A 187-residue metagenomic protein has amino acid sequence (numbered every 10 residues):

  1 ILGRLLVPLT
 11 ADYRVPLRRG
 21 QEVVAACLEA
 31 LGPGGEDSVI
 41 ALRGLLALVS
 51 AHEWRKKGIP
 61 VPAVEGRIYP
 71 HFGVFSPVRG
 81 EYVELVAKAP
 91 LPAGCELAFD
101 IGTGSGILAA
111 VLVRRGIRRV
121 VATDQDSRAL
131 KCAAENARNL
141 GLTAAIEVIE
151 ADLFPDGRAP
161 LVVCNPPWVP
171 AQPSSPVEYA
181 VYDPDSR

Functional and structural regions predicted by a protein language model:
I1-I59: N-terminal auxiliary segments of SAM/dcSAM-dependent transferases
S38, G44-A47, S76, P155 (+1 more regions): Active-site micro-motifs of SAM-dependent methyltransferase domains
R43-P92: Class I SAM-dependent transferase core
W54, N136-N139, D183-R187: Hydrophobic transmembrane alpha-helix bundles
H71-G73, I117, Y179-V181: Short helix/strand-bridging catalytic loops that position acidic/His residues to coordinate divalent metals and engage
R79-P166, P170-A171: Conserved SAM/SAH cofactor-binding pocket of Class I
S127, V177-R187: Glycine-rich S-adenosyl-L-methionine
P173-S175: Conserved catalytic-core motifs of eukaryotic protein kinase domains, centered on the activation segment
